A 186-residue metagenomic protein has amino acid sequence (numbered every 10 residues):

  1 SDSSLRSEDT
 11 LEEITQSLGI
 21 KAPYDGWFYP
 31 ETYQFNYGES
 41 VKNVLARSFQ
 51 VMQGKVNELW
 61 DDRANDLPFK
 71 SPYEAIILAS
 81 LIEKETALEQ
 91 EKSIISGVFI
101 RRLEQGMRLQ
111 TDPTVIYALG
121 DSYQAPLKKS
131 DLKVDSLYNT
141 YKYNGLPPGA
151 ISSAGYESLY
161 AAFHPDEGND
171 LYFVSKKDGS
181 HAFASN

Functional and structural regions predicted by a protein language model:
D2-S185: Bacterial extracytoplasmic/cell-wall-associated proteins, especially those involved in peptidoglycan
